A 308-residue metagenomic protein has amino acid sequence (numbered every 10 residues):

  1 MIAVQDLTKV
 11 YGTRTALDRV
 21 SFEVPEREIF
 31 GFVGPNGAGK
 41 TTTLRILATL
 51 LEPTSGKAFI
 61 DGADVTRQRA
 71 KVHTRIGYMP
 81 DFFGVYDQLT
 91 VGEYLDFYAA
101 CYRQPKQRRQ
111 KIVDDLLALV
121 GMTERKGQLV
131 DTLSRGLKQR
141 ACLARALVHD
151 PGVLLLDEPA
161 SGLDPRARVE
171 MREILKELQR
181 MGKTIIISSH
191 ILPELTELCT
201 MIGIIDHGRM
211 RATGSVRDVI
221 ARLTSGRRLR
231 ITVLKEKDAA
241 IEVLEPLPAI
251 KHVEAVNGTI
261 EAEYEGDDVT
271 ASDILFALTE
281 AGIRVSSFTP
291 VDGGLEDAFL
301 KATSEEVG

Functional and structural regions predicted by a protein language model:
I2-V4, K9-A212: ABC transporter nucleotide-binding domains
K9, H252-A255, P290: Hydrophobic/anchoring residues in structured secondary elements
V65, L234-E236, D267, D292: Short beta->alpha junction loops/turns
H73, L117, I220, F299-L300: Conserved protein kinase catalytic domain
Y94, I112, L116, S215 (+4 more regions): Hydrophobic alpha-helical segments typical of transmembrane helices and their membrane-interface/capping positions
R172-E265: ABC transporter nucleotide-binding domain
G266-G308: C-terminal coupling/interaction segments
